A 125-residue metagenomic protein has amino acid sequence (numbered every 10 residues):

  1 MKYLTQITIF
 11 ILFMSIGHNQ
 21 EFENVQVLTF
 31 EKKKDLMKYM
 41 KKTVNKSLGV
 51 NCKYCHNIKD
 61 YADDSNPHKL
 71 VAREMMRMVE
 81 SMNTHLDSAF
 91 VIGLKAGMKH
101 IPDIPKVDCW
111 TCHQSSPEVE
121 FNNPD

Functional and structural regions predicted by a protein language model:
M1-Q20: Bacterial Sec-dependent N-terminal signal peptides
N19-D125: Sequence context surrounding c-type heme c attachment/ligation sites in exported
